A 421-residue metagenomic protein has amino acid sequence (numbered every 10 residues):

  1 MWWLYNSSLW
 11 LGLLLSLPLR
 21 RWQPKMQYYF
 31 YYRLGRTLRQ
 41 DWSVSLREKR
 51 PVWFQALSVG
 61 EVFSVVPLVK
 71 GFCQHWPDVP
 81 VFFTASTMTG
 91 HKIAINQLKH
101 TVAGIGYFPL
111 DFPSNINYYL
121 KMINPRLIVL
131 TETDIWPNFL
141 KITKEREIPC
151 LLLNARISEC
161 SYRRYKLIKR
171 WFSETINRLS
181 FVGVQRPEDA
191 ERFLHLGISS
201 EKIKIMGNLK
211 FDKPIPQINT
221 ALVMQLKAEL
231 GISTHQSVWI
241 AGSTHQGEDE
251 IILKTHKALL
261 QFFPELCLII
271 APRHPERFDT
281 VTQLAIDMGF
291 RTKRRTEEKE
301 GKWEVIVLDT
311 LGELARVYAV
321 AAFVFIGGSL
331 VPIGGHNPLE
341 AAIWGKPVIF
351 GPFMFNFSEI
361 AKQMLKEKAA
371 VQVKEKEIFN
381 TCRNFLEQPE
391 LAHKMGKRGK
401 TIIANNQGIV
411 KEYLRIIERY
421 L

Functional and structural regions predicted by a protein language model:
M1-L421: Nucleotide-activated sugar donor-binding and catalytic core shared by glycosyltransferases and related lipid-linked
